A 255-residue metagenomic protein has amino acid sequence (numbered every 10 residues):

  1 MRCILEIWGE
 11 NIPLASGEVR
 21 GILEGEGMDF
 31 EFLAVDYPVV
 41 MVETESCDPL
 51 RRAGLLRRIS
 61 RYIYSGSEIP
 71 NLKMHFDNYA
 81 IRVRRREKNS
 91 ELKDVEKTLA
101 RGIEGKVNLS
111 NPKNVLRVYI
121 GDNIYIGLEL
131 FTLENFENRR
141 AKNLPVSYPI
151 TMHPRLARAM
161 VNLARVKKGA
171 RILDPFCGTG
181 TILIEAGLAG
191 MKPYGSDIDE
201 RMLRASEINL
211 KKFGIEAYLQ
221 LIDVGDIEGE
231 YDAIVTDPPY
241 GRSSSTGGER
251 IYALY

Functional and structural regions predicted by a protein language model:
M1-I59, R86-S90, D94-T98, L109-Y255: Class I S-adenosyl-L-methionine-dependent methyltransferase catalytic core
E26-M28, H75, I103: Short secondary-structure junctions
I63-K73, A100: A noncatalytic interaction/capping subdomain that flanks phosphate/NTP-handling catalytic cores
I69-M74, D226-E230: Short amphipathic alpha-helix with an adjacent loop that forms part of the alpha/beta core around
F76-N78, G169: Phosphate-coordination loops involved in phosphoryl transfer and adenosine-cofactor binding
N78-A80, E104-K113: Short secondary-structure capping/junction motifs at helix and strand boundaries
T98-E104: Short Pro/Gly-enriched beta-strand edge/turn motifs at strand-loop
